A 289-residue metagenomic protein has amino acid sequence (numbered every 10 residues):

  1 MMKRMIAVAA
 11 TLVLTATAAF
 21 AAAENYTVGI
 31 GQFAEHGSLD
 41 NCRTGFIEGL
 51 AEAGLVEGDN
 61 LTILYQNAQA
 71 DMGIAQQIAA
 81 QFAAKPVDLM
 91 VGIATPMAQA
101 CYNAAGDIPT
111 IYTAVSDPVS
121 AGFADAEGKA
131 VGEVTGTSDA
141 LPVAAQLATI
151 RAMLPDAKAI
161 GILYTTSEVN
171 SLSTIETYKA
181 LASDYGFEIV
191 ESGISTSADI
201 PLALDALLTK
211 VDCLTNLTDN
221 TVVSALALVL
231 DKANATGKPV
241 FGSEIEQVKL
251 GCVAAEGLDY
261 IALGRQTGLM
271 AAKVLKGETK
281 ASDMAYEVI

Functional and structural regions predicted by a protein language model:
M1-T27, E52, V56: Short, low-complexity disordered leader/linker segments with a strong preference for bacterial N-terminal type II
T27-A53, L64-G73, S167-S171, T221: Extracytoplasmic "Venus flytrap"
F46, T135-A182, K280, M284-I289: An alpha-beta-alpha
G54-A75, E133, L181-S197: Short beta-strand elements in bilobed, periplasmic/extracellular small-molecule ligand-binding domains
L64-D125, D219-N234, K238: Beta-alpha junction/loop-to-helix N-cap segments that form part of ligand/metal-binding clefts
A100, A104-A144, G242-A254: Flexible loop/hinge segments that line or gate small-molecule binding clefts
P118-A159, L258-G277: Hydrophobic alpha-helical segments within soluble ligand-binding/sensing domains
L163, V169-E244: Pocket-lining segment of extracytoplasmic ligand-binding domains
